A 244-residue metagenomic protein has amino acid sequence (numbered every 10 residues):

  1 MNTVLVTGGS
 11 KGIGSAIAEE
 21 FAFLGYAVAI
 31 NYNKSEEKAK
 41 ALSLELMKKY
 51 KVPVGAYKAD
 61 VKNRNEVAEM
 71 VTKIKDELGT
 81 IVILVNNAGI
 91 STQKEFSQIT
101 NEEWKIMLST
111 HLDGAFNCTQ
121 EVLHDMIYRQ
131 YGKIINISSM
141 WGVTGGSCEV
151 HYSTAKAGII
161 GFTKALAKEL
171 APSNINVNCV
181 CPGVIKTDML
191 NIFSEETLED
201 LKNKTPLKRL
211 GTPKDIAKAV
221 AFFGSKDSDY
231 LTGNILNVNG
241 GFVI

Functional and structural regions predicted by a protein language model:
S10-G12: Conserved glycine-rich cofactor-binding loop
E36, K58-E69, N101, K214-D215: The beta1-alpha1 cofactor-binding region of Rossmann-like NAD(H)/NADP(H)-dependent oxidoreductases
E95-F96, T100-L108, L190, T197 (+1 more regions): Substrate-binding pocket helix/loop in short-chain dehydrogenase/reductase
F116, L123, Y131, R209-V238 (+1 more regions): C-terminal substrate-recognition "lid" of short-chain dehydrogenase/reductases
T119, A155, T163: Active-site helix of classical SDR
H124, K168-P172, D229: Alpha-helical segment proximal to the catalytic Tyr-Lys
S139: Residue(s) in the substrate-gating loop at a strand-loop-helix junction that position the organic substrate next
